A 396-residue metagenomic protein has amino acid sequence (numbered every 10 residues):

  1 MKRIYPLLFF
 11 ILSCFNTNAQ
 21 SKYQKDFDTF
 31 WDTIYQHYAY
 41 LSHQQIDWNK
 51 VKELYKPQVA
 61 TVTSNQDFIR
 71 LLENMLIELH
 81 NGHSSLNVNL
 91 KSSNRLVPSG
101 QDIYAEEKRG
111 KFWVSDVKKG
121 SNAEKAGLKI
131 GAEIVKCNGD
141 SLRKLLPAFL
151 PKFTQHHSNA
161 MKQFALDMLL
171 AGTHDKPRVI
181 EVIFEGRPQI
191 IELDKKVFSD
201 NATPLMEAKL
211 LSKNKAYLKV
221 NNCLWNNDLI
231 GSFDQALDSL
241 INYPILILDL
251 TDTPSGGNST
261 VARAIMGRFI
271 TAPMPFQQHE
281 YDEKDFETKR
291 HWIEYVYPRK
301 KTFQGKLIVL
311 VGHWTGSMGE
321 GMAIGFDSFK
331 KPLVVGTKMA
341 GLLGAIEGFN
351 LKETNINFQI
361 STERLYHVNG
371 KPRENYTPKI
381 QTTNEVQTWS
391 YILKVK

Functional and structural regions predicted by a protein language model:
M1-S21: Bacterial Sec-dependent N-terminal signal peptides
A19-I245, D252-P254, P275, N357: Flexible, low-complexity junctional segments that flank or bridge functional domains
S93, S255-L310, W314, G344-K352 (+1 more regions): Gly/Ser/Thr-rich loop/hinge elements
V117, K219-C223, D249-T253, Y281 (+3 more regions): Active-site-proximal beta-strand/loop segments in catalytic clefts of secreted hydrolases
A165-D167, P204-L205, I265, G321-M322 (+1 more regions): Short beta-alpha junctions and helix-cap segments that line functional grooves
Y243-I247, T302-I308, F329-K330: Short, surface-exposed connector motifs at secondary-structure boundaries
S317, D327-K330, V334-E353, F358: C-terminal soluble interaction/assembly domains
Q381-K396: Low-complexity, Gly/Ser/Thr/Pro-rich intrinsically disordered linker/tail segments
